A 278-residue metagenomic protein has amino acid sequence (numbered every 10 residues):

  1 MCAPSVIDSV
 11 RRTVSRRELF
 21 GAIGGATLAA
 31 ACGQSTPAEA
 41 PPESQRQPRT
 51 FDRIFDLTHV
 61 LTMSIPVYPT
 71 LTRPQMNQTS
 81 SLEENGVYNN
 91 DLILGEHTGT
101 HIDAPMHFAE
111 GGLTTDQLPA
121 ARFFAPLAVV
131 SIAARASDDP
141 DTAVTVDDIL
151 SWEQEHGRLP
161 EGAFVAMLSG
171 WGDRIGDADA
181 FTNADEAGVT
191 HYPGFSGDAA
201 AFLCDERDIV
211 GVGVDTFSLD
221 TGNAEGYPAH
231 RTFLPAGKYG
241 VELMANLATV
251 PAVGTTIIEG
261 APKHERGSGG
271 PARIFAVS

Functional and structural regions predicted by a protein language model:
C2-G33, P41-S278: Active-/binding-site microenvironments in catalytic and ligand-binding cores
